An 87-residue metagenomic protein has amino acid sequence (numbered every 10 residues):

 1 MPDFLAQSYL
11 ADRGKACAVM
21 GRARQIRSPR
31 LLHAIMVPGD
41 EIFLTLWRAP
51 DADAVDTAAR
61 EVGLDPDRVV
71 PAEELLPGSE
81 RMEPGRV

Functional and structural regions predicted by a protein language model:
M1-I26, V37, A52, T57 (+1 more regions): Short S/T/G/P-rich N-terminal loop/turn motif that feeds into the first structured element of a domain
Q7, L32, V70: Residues in well-ordered beta-strands of folded domains
R27, V62-D65: Short, structured coil segments at secondary-structure junctions
P29-I35: A short linear hydrophobic-aromatic micro-motif
P38-I42: Short acidic/glycine-enriched loop/turn segments that link adjacent beta-strands
L64-P77: Conserved short beta-strand edge segments in small beta-sheet-based binding/regulatory domains
